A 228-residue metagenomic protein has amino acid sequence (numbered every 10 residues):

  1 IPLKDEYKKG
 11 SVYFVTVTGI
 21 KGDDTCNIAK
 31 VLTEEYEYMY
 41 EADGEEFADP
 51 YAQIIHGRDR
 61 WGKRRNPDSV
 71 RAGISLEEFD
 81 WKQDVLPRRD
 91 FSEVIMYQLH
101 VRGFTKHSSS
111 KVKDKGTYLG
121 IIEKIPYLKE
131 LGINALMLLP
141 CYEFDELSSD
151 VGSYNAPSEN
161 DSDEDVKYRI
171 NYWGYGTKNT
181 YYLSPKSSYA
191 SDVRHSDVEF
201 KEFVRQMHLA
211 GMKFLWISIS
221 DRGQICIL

Functional and structural regions predicted by a protein language model:
I1-Y7: Solvent-exposed serine/threonine-rich low-complexity stretches and specific carbohydrate-binding patches
Y7-Q98, F104-V112: The feature marks proteins involved in alpha-glucan
E93, G132-N134, H208-M212: Short, well-ordered coil/turn segments that N-cap beta-strands
I95-Y97, L136-L138, F214-W216: Hydrophobic faces of well-ordered beta-strands that scaffold small-molecule active sites in alpha/beta enzyme cores
S110-T117, S148-R205, L209, Q224-L228: Aromatic- and acidic-residue-enriched carbohydrate-binding clefts of CAZyme catalytic domains
K113-Y127: Short, acidic/polar
E123-Y142, Y168: Catalytic domains of carbohydrate-active enzymes, especially glycoside hydrolases
L139-E146, S218-I227: Short, solvent-exposed turn/loop segments enriched in Gly/Ser/Thr/Pro and often Arg
